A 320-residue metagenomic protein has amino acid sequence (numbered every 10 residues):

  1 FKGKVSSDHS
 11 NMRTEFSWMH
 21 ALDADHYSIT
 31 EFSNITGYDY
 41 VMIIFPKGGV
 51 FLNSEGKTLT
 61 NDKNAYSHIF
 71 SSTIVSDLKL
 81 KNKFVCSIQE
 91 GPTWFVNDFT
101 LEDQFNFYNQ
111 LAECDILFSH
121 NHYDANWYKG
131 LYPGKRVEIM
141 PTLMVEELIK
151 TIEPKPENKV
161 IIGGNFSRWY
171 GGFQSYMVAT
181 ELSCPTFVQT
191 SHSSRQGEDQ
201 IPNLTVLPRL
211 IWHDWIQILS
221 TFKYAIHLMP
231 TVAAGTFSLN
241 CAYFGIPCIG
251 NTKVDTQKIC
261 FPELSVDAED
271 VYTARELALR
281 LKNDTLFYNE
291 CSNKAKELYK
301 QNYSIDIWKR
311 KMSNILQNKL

Functional and structural regions predicted by a protein language model:
S7-N11, E146-Q200, V206-W212: Conserved catalytic-core segment of nucleotide-activated headgroup transferases in glycan assembly
A21-I116, H122-Y128: Extended catalytic core of nucleotide-activated donor transferases of GT-like folds
G91-P92, Y123, I139-K150, S193-R195: Short beta-strand->alpha-helix junction loop in the catalytic core of nucleotide-activated group-transfer enzymes
A125-L143, N318: Helix-loop-beta element that forms the nucleotide-linked donor phosphate-binding surface in glycosyltransferases
I216, S238-F244, Q257: Short alpha-helical segment that forms part of, or immediately flanks, the ligand-binding pocket in carbohydrate-active
S220-A233, I246: Acidic donor-binding loop of glycosyltransferase active sites
P262-Y272, R280-T285: Conserved acidic donor-binding segment of nucleotide-sugar-dependent glycosyltransferases
T285-Q317: A charged, aromatic-enriched C-terminal amphipathic alpha-helix characteristic of glycosyltransferases across folds
